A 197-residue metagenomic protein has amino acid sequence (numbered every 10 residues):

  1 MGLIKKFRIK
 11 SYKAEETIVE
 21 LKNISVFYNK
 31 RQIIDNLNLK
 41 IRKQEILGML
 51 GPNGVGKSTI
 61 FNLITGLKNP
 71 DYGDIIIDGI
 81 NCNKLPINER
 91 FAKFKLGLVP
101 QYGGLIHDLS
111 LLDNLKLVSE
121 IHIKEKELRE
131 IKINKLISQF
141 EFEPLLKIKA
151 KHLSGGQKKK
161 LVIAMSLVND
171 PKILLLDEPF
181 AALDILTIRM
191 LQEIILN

Functional and structural regions predicted by a protein language model:
L50-P52: The feature captures the beta-strand-to-loop junction immediately N-terminal to the Walker
T65: Helix-to-loop junction immediately C-terminal to a conserved catalytic motif
G73-N81, F91-K93: Conserved ABC transporter NBD signature motif
E127-L145, L196: Conserved ABC ATPase "signature" region
K149-L153: Conserved ABC ATPase signature
L174-E178: Catalytic Walker B motif of ABC-type/P-loop ATPase nucleotide-binding domains
